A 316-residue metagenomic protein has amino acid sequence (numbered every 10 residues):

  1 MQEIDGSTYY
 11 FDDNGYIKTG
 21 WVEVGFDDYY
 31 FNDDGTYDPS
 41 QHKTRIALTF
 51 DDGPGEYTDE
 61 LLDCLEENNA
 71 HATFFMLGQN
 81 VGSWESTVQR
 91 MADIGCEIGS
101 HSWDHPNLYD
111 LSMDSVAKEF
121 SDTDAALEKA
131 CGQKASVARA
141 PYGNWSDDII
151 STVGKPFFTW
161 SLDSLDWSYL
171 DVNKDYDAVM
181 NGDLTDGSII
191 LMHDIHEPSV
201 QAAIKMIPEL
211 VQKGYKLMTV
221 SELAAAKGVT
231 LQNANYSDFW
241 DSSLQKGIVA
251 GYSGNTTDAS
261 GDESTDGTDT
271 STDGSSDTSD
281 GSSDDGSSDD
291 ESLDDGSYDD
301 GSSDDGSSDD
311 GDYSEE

Functional and structural regions predicted by a protein language model:
M1-K43: Extracellular adhesion/carbohydrate-binding repeat motifs centered on closely spaced tryptophans
G35-L111, S115-D122, A126-K129, K134 (+2 more regions): Active-site beta->alpha N-cap acidic-glycine motif
I46-F50, A72-M76, E97-S102, S136-A140 (+3 more regions): Structural recognition of the beta-strand scaffold that forms the well-ordered cores of secreted hydrolase catalytic
N68, I94, D186-G187, K213: Structured helix-beta-strand junction loops
N68, N80-G82, P198-D262: C-terminal domain-boundary segment and adjacent tail
Q89, P106-Q133, N144-D186, P198-K205: Alpha-helical scaffold elements lining the catalytic groove of polysaccharide deacetylases
S100-Y109, A126-K134, L184-H196, S242-N255: Short, basic, helix/turn surface patches
D241-E316: Ser/Thr/Gly/Pro-rich low-complexity, disordered linker/stalk segments of secreted and cell-surface proteins
